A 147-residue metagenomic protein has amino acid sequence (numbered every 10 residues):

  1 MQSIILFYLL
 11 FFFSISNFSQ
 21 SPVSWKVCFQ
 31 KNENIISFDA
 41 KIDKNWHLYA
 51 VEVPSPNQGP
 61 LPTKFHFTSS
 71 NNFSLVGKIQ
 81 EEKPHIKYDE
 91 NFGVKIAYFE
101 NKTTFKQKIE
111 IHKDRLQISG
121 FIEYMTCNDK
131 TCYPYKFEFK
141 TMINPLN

Functional and structural regions predicted by a protein language model:
M1-L6: Positively charged n-region of N-terminal signal peptides that target proteins for export
F18-N147: Extracellular/lumen-exposed scaffold segments
